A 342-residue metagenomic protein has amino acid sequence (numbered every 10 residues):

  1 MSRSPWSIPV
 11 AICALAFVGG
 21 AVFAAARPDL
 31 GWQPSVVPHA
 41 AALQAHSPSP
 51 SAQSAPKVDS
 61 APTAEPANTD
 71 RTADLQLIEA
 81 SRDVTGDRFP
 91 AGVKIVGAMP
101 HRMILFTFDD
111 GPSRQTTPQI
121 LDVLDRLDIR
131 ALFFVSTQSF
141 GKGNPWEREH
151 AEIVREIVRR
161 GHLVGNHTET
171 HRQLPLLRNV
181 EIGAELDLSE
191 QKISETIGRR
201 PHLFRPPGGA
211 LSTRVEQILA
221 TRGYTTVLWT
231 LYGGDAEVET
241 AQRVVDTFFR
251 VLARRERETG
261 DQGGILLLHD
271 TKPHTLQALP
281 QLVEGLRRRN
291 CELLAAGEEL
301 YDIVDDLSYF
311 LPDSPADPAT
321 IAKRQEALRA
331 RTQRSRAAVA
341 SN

Functional and structural regions predicted by a protein language model:
M1-A14: N-terminal Sec-pathway targeting helices
L15-R27: Hydrophobic alpha-helical membrane-insertion segments, chiefly the h-region of N-terminal signal peptides
A26, L30-A73: Juxtamembrane proline-rich low-complexity "stalk" or linker regions positioned immediately after a signal peptide
N68-Q173, E181, E185-I197, P201 (+1 more regions): Active-site beta->alpha N-cap acidic-glycine motif
D83-V84, T116, R172-I197, A210-Q262 (+1 more regions): Alpha-helical scaffold elements lining the catalytic groove of polysaccharide deacetylases
I95-V96, G141, H274-N342: C-terminal domain-boundary segment and adjacent tail
F108-G111, F134-Q138, T168-E169, R205-G209 (+3 more regions): Active-site-proximal beta-strand/loop segments in catalytic clefts of secreted hydrolases
